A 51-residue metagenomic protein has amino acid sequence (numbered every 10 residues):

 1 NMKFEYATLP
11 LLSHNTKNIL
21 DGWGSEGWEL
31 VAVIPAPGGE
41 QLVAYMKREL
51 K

Functional and structural regions predicted by a protein language model:
N1-K51: Terminus-proximal functional modules
